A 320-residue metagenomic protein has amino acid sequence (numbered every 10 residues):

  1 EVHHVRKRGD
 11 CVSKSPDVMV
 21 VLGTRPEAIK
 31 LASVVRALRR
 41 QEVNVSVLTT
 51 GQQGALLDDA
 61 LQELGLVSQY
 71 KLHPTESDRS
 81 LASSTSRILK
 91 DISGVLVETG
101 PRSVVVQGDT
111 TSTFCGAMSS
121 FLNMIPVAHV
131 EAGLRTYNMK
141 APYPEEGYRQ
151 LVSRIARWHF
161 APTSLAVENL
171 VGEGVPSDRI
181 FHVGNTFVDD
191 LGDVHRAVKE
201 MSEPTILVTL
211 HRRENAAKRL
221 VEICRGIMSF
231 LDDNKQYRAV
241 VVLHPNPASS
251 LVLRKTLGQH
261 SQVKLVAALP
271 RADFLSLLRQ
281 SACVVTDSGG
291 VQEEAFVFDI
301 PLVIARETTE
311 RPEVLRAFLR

Functional and structural regions predicted by a protein language model:
E1-V5: Long, compositionally biased, helix-prone stretches
R6-V241, A248-R320: Nucleotide-activated sugar donor-binding and catalytic core shared by glycosyltransferases and related lipid-linked
